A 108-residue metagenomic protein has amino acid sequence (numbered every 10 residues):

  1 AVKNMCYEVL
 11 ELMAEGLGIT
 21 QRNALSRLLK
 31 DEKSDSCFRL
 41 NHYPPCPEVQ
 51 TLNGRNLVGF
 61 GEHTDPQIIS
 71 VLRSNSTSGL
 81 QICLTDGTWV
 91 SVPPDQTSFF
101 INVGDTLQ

Functional and structural regions predicted by a protein language model:
A1-Q108: Peripheral, non-catalytic segments flanking oxidoreductase cores
